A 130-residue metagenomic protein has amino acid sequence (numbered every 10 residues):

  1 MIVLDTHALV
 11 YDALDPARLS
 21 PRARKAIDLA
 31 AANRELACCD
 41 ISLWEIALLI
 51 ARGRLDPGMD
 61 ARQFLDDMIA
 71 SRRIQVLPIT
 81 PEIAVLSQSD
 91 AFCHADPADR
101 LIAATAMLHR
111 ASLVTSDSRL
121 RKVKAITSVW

Functional and structural regions predicted by a protein language model:
M1, A103-W130: Acidic, PIN/NYN-like endoribonuclease modules and their adjacent C-terminal/linker elements
M1-C38, R52-D67, H109, R121: Short, well-structured N-terminal submotif of metal-dependent ribonuclease cores
A8, S42-L43, I83, I102 (+1 more regions): Alpha-helix capping/helix-boundary segments
E35, R73-Q75, T127: Conserved beta-strand segments of alpha/beta enzyme cores
A37-D40, T115: Short beta-strand segments
I46: Phosphate/NTP-binding elements of NTP-utilizing enzymes
D56-R62, A70-S116: Active-site neighborhoods of divalent-metal-dependent phosphate/nucleic-acid chemistry enzymes
